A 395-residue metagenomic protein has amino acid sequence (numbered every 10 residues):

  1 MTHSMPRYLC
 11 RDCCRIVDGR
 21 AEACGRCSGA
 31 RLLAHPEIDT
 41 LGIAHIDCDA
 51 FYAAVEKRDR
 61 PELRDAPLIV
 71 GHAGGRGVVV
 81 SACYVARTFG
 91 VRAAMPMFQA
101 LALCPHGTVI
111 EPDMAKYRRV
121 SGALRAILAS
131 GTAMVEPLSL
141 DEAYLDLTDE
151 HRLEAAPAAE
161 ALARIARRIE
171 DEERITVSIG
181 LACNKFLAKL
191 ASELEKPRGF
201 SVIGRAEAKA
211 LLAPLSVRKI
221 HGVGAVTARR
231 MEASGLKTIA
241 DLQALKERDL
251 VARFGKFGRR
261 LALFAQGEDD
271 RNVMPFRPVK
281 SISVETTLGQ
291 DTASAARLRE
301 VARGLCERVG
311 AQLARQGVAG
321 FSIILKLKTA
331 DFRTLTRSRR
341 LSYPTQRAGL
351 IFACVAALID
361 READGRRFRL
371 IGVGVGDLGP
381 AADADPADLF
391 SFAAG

Functional and structural regions predicted by a protein language model:
M1-R253, F257-R260, V375, G379-G395: Gly/Gly-Pro- and Ser/Thr-rich, intrinsically disordered tail segments characteristic of DNA damage-repair and tolerance
T2-M5, P36-E37, H45, L212 (+3 more regions): DNA-contacting surface of Y-family translesion DNA polymerases
